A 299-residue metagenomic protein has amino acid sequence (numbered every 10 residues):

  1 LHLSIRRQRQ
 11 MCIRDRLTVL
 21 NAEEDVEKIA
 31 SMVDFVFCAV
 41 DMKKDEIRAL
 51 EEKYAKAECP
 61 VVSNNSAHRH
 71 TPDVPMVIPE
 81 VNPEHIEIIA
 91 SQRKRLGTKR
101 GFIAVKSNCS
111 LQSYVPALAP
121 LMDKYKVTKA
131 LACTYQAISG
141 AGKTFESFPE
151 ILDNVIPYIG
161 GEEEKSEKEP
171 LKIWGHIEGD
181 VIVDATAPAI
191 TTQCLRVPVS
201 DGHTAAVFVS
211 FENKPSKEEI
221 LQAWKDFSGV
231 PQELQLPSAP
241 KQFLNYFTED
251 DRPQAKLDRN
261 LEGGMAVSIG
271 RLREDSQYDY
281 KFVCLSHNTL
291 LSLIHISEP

Functional and structural regions predicted by a protein language model:
H2-R9, I13, H295-P299: Single conserved hydrophobic/aromatic residue that forms the stacking wall/gate of nucleotide- or nucleobase-binding
R6, I29-S31, A55: A short, aliphatic-rich alpha-helical micro-motif
Q10, R14, S31, Q112-Q232: Active-site-lining helix/loop region of Rossmann-like oxidoreductase modules
R14-R48: A structured beta-alpha segment of the ubiquitous adenosine-cofactor-binding alpha/beta core
D34, C59, G101: Conserved acidic residues
E46-G97: Rossmann-fold NAD(P)-binding glycine/threonine-rich loop
A90-K124: Short alpha-helices
T191-R196, D201-P299: C-terminal active-site/capping subdomain that shapes the small-molecule cofactor and substrate pocket of enzyme
